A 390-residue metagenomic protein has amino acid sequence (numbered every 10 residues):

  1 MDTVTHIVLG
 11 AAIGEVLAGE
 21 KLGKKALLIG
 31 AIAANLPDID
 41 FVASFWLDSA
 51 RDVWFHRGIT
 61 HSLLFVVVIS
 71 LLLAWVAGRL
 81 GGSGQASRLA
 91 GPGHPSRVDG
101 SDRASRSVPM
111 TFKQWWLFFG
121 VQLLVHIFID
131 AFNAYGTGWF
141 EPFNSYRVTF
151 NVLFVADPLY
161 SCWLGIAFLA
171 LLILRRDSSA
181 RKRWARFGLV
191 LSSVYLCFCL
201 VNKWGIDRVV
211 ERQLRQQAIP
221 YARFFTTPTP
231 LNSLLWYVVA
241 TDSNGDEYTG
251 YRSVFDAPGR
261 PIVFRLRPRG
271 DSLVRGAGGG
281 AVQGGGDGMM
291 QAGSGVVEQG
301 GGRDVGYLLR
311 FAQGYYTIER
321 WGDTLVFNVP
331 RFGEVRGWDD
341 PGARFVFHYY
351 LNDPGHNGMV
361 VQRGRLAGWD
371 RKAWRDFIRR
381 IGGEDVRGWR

Functional and structural regions predicted by a protein language model:
M1-P228: N-terminal membrane-targeting hydrophobic helices
P220-R223, P230, L234-R390: Extracytosolic and intramembrane catalytic regions of membrane-associated proteins in envelope/secretory systems
